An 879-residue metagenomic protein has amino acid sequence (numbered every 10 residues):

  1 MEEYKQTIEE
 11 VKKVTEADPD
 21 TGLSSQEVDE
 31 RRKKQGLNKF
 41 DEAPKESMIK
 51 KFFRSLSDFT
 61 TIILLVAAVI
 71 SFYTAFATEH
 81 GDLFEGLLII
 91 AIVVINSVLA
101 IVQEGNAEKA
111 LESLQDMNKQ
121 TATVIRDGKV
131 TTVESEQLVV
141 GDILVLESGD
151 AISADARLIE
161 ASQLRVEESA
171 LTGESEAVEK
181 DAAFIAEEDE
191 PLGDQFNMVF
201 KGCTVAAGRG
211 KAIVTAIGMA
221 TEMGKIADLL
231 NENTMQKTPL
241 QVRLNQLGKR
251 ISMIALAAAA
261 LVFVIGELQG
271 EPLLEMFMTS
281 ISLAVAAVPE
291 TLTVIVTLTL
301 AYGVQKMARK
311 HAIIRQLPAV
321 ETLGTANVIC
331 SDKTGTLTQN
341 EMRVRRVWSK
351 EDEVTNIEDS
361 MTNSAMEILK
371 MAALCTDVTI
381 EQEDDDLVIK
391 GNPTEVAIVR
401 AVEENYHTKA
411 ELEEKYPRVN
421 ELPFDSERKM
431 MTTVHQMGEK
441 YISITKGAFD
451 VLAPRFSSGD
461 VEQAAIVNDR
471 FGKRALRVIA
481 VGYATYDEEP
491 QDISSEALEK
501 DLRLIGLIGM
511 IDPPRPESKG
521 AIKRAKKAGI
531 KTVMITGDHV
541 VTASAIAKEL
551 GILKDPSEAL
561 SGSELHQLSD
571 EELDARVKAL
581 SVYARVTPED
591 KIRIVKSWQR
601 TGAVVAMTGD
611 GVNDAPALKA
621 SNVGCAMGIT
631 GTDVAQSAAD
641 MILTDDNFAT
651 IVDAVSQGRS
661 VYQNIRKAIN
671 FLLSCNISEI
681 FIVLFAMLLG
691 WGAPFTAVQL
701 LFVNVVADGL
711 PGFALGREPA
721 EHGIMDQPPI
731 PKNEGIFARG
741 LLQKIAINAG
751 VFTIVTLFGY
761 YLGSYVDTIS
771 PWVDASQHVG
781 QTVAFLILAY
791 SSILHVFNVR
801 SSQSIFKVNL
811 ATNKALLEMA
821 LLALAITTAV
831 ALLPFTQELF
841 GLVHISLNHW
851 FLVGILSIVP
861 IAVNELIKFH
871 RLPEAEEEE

Functional and structural regions predicted by a protein language model:
M1-D726, E734-F737, S764, F785 (+1 more regions): Conserved cytosolic headpiece of P-type ATPases
L64-L65, I677-E679, K744-T756: Core segments of transmembrane alpha-helices that mediate helix-helix packing or line hydrophobic substrate/ligand
L504, S792, V799: Hydrophobic, aromatic-rich cap/lid helix
A707, F752, Q781-V796: Generic alpha-helical transmembrane segments
P731-G750, A775-V783: Membrane-water interface at loop-to-transmembrane-helix junctions
G759-V766, A789: C-terminal substrate-binding/catalytic lobe of Rossmann-fold NAD(P)-dependent dehydrogenases
D767-W772: Membrane-interface interhelical connector segments
